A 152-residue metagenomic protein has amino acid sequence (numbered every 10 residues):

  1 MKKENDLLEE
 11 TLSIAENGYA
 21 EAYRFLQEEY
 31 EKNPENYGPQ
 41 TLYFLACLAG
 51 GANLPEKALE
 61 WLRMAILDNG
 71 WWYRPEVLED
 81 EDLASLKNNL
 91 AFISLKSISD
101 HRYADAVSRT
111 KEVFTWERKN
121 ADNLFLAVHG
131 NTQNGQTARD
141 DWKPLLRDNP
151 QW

Functional and structural regions predicted by a protein language model:
E4-N5, G38-Q40: Start-of-helix register in tetratricopeptide repeats
E9-E10, L45: Structural register within alpha-helical repeat arrays
S13-I14, A49: Residue at a conserved register position within TPR or TPR-like alpha-solenoid repeats
E16-N17, A52: Structural motif corresponding to the intra-repeat A-B loop/turn of tetratricopeptide repeats
E56-W72, S94-H101: TPR/TPR-like (Sel1-like) alpha-helical repeat modules
E76-L124: A domain-start/cap signature at the N-terminus of enzymes
V77, N134-K143: The serine-hydrolase catalytic nucleophile loop
A121-Q133: Short beta-strand element of the alpha/beta-hydrolase
